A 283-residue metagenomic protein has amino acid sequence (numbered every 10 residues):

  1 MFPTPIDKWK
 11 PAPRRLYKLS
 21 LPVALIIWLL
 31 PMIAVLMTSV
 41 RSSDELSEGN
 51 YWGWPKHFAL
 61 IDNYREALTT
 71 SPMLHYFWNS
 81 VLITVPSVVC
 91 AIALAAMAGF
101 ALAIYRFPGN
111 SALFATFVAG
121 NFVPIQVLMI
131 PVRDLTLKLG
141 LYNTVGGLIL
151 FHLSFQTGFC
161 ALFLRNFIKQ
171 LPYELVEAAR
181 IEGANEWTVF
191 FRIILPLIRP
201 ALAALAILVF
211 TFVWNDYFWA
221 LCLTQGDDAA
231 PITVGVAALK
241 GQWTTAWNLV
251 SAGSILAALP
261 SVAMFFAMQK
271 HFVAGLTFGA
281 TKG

Functional and structural regions predicted by a protein language model:
F2-W9, P13-G283: A structural signal for multi-pass alpha-helical bundles of membrane permease subunits that mediate small-molecule
